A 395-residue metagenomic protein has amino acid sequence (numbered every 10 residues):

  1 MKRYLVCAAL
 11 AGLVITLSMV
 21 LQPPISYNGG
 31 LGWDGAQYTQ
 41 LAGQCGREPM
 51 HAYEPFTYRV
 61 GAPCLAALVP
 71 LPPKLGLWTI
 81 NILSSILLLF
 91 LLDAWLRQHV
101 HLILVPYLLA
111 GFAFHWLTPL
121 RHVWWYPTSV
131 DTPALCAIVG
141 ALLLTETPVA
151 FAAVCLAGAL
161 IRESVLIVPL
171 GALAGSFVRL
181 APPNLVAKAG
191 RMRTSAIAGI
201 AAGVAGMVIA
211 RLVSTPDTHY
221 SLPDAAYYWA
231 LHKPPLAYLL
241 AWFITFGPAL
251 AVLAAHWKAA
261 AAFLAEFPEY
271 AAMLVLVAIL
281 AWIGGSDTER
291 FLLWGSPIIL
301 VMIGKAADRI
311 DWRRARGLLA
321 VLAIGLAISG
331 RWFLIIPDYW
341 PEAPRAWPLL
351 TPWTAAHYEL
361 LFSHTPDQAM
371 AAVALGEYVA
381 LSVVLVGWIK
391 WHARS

Functional and structural regions predicted by a protein language model:
S18-M50, A66-P70: Extracytoplasmic loop-helix module adjacent to an early transmembrane segment
S18-Q22, G30, Q37, G171-A174 (+5 more regions): Membrane-lumen/periplasm interface segments of specific transmembrane helices in polyprenyl phosphate-linked
T79-V100: Transmembrane-helix motifs of polytopic, lipid-linked glycan transferases
L89, W95-L96, L104-P127, V139-L142: Transmembrane and membrane-interface helices of multi-pass, inner-membrane envelope-modifying transferases
L91, D131-A153, I298-M302: Specific aromatic-rich, kink-prone transmembrane helix
L117-A137, G158-I167, G295: Multi-pass, polyprenyl lipid-linked donor-dependent membrane glycosyltransferases
I138-L142, V149-G175, A201, I279: Membrane-interface alpha helices of multi-pass inner-membrane proteins
A320-S395: Transmembrane helical bundles and short interhelical boundary loops of multi-pass, membrane-embedded
